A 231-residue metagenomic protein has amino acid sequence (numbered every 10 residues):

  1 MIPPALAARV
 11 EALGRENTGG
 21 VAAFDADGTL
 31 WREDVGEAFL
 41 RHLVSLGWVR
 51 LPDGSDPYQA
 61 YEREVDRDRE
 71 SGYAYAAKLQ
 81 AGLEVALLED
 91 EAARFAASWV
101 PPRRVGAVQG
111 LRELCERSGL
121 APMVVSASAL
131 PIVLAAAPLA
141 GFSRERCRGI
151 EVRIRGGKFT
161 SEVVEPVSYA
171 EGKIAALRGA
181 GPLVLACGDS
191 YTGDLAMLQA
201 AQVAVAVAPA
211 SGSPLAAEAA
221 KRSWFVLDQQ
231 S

Functional and structural regions predicted by a protein language model:
M1-P4, D34, A38: Secondary-structure junction/capping motif
M1-V21, V85-S231: C-terminal cap/substrate-recognition subdomain and adjoining C-terminal extension of metal-dependent phosphatase-like
G20-G36, L198: Asp-based phosphoryl-transfer active-site loop
V21-D25, E70-A74, F159: Generic, low-specificity signal for short hydrophobic/alpha-helical stretches with a mild N-terminal bias, encompassing
W31, Q80, Y169: Catalytic cores of large soluble enzymes that bind and process phosphate-bearing ligands
D34, E70-S71, P131, E171: A generic alpha-helix surface/boundary motif
V35-E113: A metal-dependent, Asp-based hydrolase signature
